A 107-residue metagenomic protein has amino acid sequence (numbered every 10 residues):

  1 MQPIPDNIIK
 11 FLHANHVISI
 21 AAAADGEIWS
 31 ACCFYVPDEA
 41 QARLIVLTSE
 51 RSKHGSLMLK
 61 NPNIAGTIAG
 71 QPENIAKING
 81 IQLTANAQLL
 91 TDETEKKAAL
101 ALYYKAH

Functional and structural regions predicted by a protein language model:
M1, A24-G26, D92-T94: Alpha-helical interaction segments
M1-I18: Extreme N-terminal tail/first-helix region
L12-H13, L59, Y104: Alpha-helix boundary recognition
N15-E50, M58, I64-G70, I78: Short beta-strand segments
S49-R51, A69-Q71, N86-D92: Beta-hairpin (beta-strand-turn-beta-strand) motif
N79-H107: Charged, gly/pro-rich active-site loop segments
